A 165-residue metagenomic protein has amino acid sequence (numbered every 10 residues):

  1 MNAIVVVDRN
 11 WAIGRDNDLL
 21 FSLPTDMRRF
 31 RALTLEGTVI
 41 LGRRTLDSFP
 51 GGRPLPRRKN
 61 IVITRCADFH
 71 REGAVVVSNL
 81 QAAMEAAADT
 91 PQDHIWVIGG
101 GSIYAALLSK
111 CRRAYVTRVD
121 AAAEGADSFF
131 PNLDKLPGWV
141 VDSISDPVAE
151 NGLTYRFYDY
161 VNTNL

Functional and structural regions predicted by a protein language model:
M1-L165: Enzymes that bind and transform nitrogen-containing heteroaromatic metabolites
